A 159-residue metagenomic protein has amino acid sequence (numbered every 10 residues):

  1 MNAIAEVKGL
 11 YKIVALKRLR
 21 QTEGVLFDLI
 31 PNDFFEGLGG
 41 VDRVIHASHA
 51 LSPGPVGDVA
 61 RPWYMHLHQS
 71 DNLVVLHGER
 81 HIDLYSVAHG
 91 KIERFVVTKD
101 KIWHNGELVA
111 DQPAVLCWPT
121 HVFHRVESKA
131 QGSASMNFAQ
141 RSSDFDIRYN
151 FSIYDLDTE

Functional and structural regions predicted by a protein language model:
M1-D111, A130-A134, F138-E159: Active-site region of the double-stranded beta-helix
P113-L116, T120-V126: Histidine-centered metal-chelating micro-motifs
